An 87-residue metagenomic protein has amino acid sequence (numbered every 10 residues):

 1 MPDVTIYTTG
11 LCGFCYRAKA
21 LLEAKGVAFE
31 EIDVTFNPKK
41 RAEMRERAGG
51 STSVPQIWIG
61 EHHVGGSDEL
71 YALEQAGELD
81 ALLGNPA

Functional and structural regions predicted by a protein language model:
M1-E30: Local sequence-structure signature of Cys/Sec-based thiol-disulfide redox active-site neighborhoods
T8-L11, A48, H63-V64, Q75: Short glycine/serine/threonine-biased micro-segments
G10, I32, R45, S67: Conserved short-loop catalytic and cofactor-binding motifs
Y16, K39, G65: Residues that form or flank phosphate/diphosphate-binding pockets in enzymes that use nucleotide phosphates
V34-T52, L83-N85: Thioredoxin-like thiol-disulfide oxidoreductase module
G49-W58, D68: Structural micro-motif
I59-P86: Non-catalytic, surface beta->alpha helical segment in thiol-disulfide oxidoreductase systems
